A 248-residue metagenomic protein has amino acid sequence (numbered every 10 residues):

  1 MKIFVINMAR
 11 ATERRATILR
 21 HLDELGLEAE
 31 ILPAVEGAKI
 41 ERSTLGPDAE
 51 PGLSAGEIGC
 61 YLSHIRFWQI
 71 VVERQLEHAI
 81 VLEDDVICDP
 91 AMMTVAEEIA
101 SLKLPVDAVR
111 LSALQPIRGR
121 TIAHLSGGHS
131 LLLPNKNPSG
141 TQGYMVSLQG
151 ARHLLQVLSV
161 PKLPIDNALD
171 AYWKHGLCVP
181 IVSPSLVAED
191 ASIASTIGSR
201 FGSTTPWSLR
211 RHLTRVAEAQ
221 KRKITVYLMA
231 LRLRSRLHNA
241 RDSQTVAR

Functional and structural regions predicted by a protein language model:
M1-L82, V86-R248: An acidic/histidine-cluster motif and surrounding catalytic segment that typifies divalent-metal-assisted enzyme active
